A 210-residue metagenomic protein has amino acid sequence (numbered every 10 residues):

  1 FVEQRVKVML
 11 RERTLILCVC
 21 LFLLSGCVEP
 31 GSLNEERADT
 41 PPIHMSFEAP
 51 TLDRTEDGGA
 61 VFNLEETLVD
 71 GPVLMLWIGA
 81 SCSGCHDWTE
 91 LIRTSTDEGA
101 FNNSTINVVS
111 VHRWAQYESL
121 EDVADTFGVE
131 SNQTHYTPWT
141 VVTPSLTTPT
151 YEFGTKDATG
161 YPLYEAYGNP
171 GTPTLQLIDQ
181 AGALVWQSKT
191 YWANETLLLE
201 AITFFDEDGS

Functional and structural regions predicted by a protein language model:
F1-I43, S210: Secretory targeting signatures
P30-E66, D87: N-terminal "domain-start" segment that seeds a small globular fold
F62-E90, V108-V109: Short active-site neighborhood of thiol/selenol oxidoreductases, capturing the structured segment around
L68-P72, I78-S81, R93-F101, Y167 (+1 more regions): Sec/Tat-exported extracytoplasmic proteins
V69-L74, N103-N107, T134-W139, G171-P173 (+1 more regions): Loop/turn elements at helix/coil->beta-strand transitions in domains of secreted/extracellular proteins
H86-P138, V142-E152, G160-L163: Structural microenvironment flanking redox-active thiols in thiol-disulfide oxidoreductases
L146-A201: Thiol/disulfide oxidoreductase modules built on the thioredoxin-like
